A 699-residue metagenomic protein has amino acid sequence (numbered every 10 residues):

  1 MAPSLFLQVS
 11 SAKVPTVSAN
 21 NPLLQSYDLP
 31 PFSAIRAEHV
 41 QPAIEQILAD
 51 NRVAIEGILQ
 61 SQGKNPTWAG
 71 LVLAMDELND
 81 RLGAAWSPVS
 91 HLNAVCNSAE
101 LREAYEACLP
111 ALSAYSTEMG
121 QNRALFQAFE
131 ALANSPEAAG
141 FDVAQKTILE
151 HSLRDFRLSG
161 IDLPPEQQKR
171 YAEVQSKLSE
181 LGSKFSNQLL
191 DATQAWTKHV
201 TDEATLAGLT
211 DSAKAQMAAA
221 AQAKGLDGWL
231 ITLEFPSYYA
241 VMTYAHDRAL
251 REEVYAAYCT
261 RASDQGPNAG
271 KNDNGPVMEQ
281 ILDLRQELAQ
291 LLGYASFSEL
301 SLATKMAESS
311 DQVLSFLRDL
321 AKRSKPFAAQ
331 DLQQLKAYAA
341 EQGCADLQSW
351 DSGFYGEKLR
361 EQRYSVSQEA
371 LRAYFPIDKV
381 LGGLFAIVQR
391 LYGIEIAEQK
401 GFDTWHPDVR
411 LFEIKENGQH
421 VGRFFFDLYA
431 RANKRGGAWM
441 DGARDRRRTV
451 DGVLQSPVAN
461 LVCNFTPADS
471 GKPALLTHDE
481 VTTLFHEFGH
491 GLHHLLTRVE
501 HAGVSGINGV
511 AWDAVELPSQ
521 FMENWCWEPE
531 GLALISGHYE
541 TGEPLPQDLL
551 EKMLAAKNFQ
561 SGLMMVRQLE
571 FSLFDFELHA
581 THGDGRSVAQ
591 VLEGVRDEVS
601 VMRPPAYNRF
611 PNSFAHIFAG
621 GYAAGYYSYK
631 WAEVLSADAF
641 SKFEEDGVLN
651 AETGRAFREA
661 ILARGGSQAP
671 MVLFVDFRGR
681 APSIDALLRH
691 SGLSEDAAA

Functional and structural regions predicted by a protein language model:
L5-V9, K13-L209, F643: N-terminal helix-rich structural modules
F6-V9, V14-H39, Q46, P66 (+15 more regions): C-terminal, non-catalytic "cap/extension" segments appended to globular domains
V9, P15, S456-V458, H478: Alpha-helical segments
L24-H39, V89-C108, E130-E173, T232-P276 (+6 more regions): Short His/Asp/Glu-rich catalytic/ion-coordination signatures at enzyme active sites or charged loops
A49, V53, G57-K64, W68 (+25 more regions): Intrinsically disordered or highly flexible coil/loop and linker segments, enriched in small and charged/polar residues
D80-H91, E150, R154, A256 (+3 more regions): Short, hydrophobic/amphipathic alpha-helical patches that form generic packing surfaces within helical domains
A144, I148-E150, K177-E180, N187 (+9 more regions): Active-site-proximal, well-structured secondary-structure segments within enzyme catalytic domains
T466-F485: Short pre-active-site segment immediately N-terminal to the catalytic Zn-binding motif
